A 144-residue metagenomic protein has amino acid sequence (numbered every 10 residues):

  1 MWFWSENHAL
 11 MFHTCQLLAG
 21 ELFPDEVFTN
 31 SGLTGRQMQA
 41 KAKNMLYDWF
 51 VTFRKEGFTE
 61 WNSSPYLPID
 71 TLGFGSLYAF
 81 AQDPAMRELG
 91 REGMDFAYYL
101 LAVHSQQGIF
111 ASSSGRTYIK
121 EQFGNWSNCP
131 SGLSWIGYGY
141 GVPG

Functional and structural regions predicted by a protein language model:
M1-A81: Aromatic-lined, polymer-binding surfaces characteristic of secreted/periplasmic polysaccharide-degrading enzymes
Q82-G144: Extended polysaccharide-engagement surfaces of secreted carbohydrate-active enzymes
